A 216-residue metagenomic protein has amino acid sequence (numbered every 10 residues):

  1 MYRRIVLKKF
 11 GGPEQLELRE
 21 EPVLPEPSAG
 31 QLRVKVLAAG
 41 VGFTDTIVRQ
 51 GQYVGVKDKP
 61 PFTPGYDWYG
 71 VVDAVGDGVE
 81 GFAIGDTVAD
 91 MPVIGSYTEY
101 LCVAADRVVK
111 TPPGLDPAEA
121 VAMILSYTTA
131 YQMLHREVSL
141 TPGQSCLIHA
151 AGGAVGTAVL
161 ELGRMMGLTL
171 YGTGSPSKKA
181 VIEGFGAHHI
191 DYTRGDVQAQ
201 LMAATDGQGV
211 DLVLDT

Functional and structural regions predicted by a protein language model:
G12-Q15, E21-Y69: N-terminal glycine-rich beta->alpha transition that marks the start or flank of a dinucleotide-binding site
V34-A38, D106-V138: Extended, non-globular alpha-helical segments
Y53, Y69-V93: A glycine-/small-residue-rich N-terminal strand-loop-strand element that serves as the cofactor-binding glycine loop
A83, P113-A118, S139-S145, G207-Q208: Short helix-loop-beta connector
P92-A105: A structural motif shared across PLP-dependent enzymes of the aminotransferase-like
M123, Y127-R194: Mid-domain Rossmann-like dinucleotide-binding core that forms the NAD(H)/NADP(H) cofactor-binding site
Y171, F185-T216: Glycine-rich cofactor phosphate-binding loops and adjacent beta1-alpha1 units of small-molecule cofactor enzyme domains
